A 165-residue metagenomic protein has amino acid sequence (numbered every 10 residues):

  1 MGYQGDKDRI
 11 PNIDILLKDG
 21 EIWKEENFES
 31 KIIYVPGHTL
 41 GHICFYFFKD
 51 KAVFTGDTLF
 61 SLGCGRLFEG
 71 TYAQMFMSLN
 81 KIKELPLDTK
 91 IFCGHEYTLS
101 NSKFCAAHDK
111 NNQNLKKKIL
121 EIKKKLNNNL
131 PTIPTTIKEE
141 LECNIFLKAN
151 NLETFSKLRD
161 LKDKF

Functional and structural regions predicted by a protein language model:
M1-G5, I33-G37, F54-G56, K90-G94: Active-site neighborhood of phospho(di)ester-bond hydrolases with catalytic His/Asp-centered motifs
M1-K31, E121-K125: Active-site HxH/HxHxD metal-binding segment of metal-dependent hydrolases
K7, H38-T39, K51, T58-L59 (+2 more regions): Active-site metal-binding loops of divalent metal-dependent hydrolases
L17, V35-H38, D57, M75 (+2 more regions): Divalent metal-coordination and catalytic microenvironments
G20-F48, A52-V53, E84: Core dinuclear metal-dependent hydrolase active-site scaffold
C44-F45, C64, S102: Active-site-flanking alpha-helical
G63-T89: Active-site-adjacent loop/tail segments of enzyme domains
N80-K90, L99-F165: Accessory terminal helices/loops
